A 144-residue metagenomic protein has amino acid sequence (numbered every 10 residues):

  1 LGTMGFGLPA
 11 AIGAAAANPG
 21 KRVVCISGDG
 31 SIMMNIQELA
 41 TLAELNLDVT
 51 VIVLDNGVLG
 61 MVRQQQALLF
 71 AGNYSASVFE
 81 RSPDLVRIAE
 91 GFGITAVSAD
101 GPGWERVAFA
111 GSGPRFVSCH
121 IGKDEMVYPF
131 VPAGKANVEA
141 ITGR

Functional and structural regions predicted by a protein language model:
L1-R144: Thiamine diphosphate
